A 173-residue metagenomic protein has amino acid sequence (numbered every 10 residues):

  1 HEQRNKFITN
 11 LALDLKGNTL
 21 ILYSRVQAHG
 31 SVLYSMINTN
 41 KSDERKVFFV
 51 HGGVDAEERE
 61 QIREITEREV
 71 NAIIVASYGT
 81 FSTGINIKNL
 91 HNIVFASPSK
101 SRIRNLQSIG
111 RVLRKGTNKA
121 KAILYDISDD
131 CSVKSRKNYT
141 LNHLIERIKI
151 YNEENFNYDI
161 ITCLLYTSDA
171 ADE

Functional and structural regions predicted by a protein language model:
H1-L20: Conserved interdomain hinge at the start of the Helicase C-terminal
G17-I21, N71-I74: Generic beta-sheet signal
L20-L22, F48, V94: Conserved beta-strand elements of the Class I
Y23-Q27, S77-Y78: Helix N-cap/beta->alpha junction signal
V26-H51: Conserved helicase motor "Helicase C" RecA-like lobe of SF1/SF2 P-loop NTPases
D55-I148: Conserved RecA-like P-loop NTPase helicase motor core
Y166-A171: Conserved small/polar residues in nucleotide/adenosyl-binding loops
